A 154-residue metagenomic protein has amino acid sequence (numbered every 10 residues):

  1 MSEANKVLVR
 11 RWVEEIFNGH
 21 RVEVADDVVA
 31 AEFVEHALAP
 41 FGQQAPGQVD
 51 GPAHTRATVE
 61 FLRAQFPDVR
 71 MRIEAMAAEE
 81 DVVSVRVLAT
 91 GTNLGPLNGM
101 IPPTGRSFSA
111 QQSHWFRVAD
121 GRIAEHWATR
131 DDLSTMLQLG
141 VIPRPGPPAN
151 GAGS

Functional and structural regions predicted by a protein language model:
M1-S154: C-terminal and inter-domain tail/linker signature
